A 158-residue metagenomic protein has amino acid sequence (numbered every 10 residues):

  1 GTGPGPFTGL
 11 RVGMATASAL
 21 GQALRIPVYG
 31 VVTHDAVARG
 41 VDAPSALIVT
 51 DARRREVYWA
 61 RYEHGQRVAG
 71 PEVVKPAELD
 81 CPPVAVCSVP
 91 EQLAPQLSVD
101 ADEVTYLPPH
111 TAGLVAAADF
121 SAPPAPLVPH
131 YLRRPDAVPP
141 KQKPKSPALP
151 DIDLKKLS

Functional and structural regions predicted by a protein language model:
G1-V28: DPxDG-like acidic metal-binding loop motif
Y29-S158: Oxyanion-binding and handling regions
